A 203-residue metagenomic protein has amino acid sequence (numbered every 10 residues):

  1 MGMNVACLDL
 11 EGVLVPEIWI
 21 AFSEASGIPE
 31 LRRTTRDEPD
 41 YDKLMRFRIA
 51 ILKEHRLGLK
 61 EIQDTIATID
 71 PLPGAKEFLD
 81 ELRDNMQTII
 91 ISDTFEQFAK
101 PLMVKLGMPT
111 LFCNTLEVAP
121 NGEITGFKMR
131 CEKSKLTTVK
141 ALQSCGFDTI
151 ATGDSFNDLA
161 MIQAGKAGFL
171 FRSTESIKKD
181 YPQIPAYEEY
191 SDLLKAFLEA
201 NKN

Functional and structural regions predicted by a protein language model:
G2-T115, A119-P120: Alpha-helical substrate-recognition element adjacent to the catalytic core
D80, K140, L159-A160: Alpha-helical segments flanking ligand/cofactor-binding loops in enzyme cores
T88-D93, F147-E188: Acidic, Mg2+-coordinating phosphoryl-transfer loop and its flanking beta/alpha structural elements, shared across
E96, Q163-G165, L198-N203: An extended, acidic
E96-K100, D158-L159, L194: Short, well-ordered alpha-helical microsegments
Q97-T149, D180: Substrate-recognition "cap/lid" segment bordering the active-site pocket of phosphatases
F112, R130, I184-L193: Short acidic-hydrophobic, aromatic-tinged amphipathic segments that line or gate anion-handling sites
C113-V118, S173-I177, S191-L193: Short, acidic/turn-prone active-site loops that include or flank metal/cofactor- and phosphate-binding residues
